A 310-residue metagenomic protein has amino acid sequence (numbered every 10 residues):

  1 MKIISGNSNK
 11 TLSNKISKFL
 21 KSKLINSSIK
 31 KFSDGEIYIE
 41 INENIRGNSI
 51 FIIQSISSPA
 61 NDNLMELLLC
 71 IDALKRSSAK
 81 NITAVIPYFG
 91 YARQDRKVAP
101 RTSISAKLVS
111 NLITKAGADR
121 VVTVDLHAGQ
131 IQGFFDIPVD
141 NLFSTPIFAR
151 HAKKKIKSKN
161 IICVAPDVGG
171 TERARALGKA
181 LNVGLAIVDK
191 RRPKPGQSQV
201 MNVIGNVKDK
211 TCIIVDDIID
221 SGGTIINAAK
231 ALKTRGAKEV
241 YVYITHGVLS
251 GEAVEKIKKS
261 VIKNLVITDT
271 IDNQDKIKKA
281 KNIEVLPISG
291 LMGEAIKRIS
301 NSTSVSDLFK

Functional and structural regions predicted by a protein language model:
M1-K310: PRPP-associated nucleotide enzymes
